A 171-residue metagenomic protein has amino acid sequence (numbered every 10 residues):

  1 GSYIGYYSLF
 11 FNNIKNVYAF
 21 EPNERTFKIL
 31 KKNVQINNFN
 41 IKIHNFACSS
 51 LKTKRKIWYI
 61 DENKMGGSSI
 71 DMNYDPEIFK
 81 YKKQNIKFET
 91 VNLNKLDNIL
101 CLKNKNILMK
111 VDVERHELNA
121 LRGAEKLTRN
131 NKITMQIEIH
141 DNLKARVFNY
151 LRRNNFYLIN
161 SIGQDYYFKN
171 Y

Functional and structural regions predicted by a protein language model:
S2-Y171: Phosphate/nucleotide-binding beta-alpha loop and adjacent structural elements of enzyme active sites
